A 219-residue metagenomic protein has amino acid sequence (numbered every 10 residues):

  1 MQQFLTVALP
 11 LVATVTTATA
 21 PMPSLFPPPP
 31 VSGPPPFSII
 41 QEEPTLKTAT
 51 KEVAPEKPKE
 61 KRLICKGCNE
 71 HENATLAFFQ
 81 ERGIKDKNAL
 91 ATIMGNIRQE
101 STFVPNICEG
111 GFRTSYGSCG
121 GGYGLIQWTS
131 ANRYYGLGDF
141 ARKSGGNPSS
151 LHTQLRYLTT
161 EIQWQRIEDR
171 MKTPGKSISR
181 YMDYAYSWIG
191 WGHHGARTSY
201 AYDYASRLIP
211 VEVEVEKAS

Functional and structural regions predicted by a protein language model:
Q2-L46, Y134-S219: Non-catalytic cell-wall polysaccharide-engagement segments
M22, N96, E100, T114-G117 (+1 more regions): Short, surface-exposed, charged/polar-biased interaction segments
T50-A74, S101-G175: Peptidoglycan-targeting cell-wall enzymes and recognition modules
N73-A77, E81, A91-M94, R156 (+3 more regions): Solvent-exposed, polar/charged alpha-helical surfaces in well-ordered, non-transmembrane soluble domains, broadly
N88-I93, G124, Q154, R180: Residue-level detector of well-ordered alpha-helical segments, enriched for hydrophobic/aromatic packing positions
N88-V104: Short, functionally critical alpha-helical segments immediately adjacent to catalytic or ligand/cofactor-binding
